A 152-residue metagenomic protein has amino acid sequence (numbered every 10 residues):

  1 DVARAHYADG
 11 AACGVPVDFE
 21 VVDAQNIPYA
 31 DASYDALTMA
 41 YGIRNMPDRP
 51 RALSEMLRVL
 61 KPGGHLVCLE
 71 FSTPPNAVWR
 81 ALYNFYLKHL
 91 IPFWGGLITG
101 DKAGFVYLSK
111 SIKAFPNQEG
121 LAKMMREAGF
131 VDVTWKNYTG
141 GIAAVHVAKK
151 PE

Functional and structural regions predicted by a protein language model:
D1-I27: Class I SAM-dependent methyltransferase SAM/SAH-binding core
N26-D31, P47: Short conserved loop adjoining the S-adenosyl-L-methionine
L37-T38: Hydrophobic beta-strand segment of the Class I
Y41-R44: Short catalytic micro-motifs in class I SAM-dependent methyltransferases
P50-H65: A short glycine-rich, Lys/Arg-flanked "PGG" loop and its adjoining helix->strand segment in the class I
T73-A128, T134: C-terminal alpha-helical "lid/dimerization" subdomain adjacent to the S-adenosyl-L-methionine
K123-E152: C-terminal lobe and adjacent flexible extensions of AdoMet/dcAdoMet transferase-like proteins
